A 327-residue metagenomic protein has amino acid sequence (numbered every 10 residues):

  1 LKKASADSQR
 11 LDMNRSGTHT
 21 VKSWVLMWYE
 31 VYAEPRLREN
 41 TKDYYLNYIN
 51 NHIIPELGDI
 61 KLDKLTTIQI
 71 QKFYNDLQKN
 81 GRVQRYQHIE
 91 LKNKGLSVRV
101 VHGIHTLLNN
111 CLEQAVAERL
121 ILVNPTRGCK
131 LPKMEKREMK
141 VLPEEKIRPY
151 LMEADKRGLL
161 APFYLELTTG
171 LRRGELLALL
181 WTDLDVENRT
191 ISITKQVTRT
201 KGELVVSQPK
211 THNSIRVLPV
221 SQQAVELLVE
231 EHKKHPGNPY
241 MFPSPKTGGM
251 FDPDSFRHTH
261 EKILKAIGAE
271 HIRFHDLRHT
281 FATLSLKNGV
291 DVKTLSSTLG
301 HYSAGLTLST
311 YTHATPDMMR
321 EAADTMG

Functional and structural regions predicted by a protein language model:
L1-K72, E231-M241: N-terminal DNA-binding module of tyrosine recombinases/phage integrases
G17, V21, V25, R38-T41 (+10 more regions): Hydrophobic (often cysteine-bearing) scaffold residues that line and stabilize catalytic clefts of nucleotide/cofactor
D63-Q78, Q87-H88, R127-P132: Short, conserved phosphate-binding/catalytic loop or strand-edge motifs used in phosphoryl-/nucleotidyl-transfer
F73, E145-D155, G202-Q208, S309 (+1 more regions): DNA/chromatin major-groove-contacting recognition/catalytic segments
R82-Y86, P149-L159, T169, L218 (+3 more regions): Short, basic (Lys/Arg/His-rich) helix/loop patches that form interaction surfaces in the mid-to-C-terminal regions
V83-Q87, L91-V98, H102-T106, A117-W181 (+6 more regions): Basic, Lys/Arg- and aromatic-enriched nucleic-acid-binding interface segment
H88, M152, N188, K201-E226 (+3 more regions): C-terminal secondary-structure termini that scaffold catalytic or DNA-interacting sites
K133, V141, V197, L299-T325: Catalytic-site neighborhood detector that most strongly recognizes the C-terminal catalytic loop/helix of tyrosine
